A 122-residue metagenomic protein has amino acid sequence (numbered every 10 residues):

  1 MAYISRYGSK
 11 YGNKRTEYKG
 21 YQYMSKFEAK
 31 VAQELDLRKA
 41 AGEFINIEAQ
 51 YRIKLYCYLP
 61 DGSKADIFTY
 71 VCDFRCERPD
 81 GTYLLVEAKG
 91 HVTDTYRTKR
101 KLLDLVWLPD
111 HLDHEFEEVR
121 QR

Functional and structural regions predicted by a protein language model:
M1-R122: Electrostatic, structured charged patches in enzyme active sites and in nucleic-acid/phosphate-binding
